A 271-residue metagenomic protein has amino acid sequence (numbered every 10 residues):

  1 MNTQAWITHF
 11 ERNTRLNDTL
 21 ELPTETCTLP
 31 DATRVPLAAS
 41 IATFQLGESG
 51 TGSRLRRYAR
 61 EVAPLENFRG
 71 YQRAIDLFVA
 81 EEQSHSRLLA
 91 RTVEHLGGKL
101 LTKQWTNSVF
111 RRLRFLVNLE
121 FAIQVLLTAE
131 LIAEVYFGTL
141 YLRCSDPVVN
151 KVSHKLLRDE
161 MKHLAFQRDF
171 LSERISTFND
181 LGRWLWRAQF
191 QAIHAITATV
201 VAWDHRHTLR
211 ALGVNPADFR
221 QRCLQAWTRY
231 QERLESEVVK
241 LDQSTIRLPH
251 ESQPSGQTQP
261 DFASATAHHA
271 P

Functional and structural regions predicted by a protein language model:
M1-P271: Non-heme di-metal
